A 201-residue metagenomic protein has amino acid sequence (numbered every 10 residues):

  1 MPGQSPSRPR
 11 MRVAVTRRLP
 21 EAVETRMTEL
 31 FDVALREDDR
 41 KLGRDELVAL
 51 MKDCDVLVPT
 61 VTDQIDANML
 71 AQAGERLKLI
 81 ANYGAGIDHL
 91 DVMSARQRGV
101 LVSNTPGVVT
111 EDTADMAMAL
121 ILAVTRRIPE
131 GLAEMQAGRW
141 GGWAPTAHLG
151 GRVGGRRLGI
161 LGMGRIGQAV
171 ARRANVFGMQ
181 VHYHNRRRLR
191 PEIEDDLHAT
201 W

Functional and structural regions predicted by a protein language model:
M1-V56: N-terminal glycine-/charge-rich "phosphate-binding" loop or analogous flexible N-terminal tail
R8, W143-W201: Rossmann-like dinucleotide/phosphate-binding beta-alpha-beta segment
R12, D32, K78-L79, L101 (+2 more regions): Structural signature of beta-strand start/N-cap positions in the alpha/beta core of ABC transporter nucleotide-binding
R17-A22, T62, N185-R190: Short, polar loop motifs at secondary-structure junctions
R18-P20, D39-K41, V61-I65, G84-I87 (+1 more regions): Short beta->alpha connector loops
E21, R40-D45, D63-A67, W143-T146 (+1 more regions): Structural motif corresponding to alpha-helix initiation and N-cap regions
A22-E29, A71, L90-Q97, R188-L197: Short loop/helix-cap segments at secondary-structure boundaries that form the rim of catalytic
C54-Q136, G150: Phosphate/diphosphate ligand-binding glycine-rich loop within oxidoreductases
